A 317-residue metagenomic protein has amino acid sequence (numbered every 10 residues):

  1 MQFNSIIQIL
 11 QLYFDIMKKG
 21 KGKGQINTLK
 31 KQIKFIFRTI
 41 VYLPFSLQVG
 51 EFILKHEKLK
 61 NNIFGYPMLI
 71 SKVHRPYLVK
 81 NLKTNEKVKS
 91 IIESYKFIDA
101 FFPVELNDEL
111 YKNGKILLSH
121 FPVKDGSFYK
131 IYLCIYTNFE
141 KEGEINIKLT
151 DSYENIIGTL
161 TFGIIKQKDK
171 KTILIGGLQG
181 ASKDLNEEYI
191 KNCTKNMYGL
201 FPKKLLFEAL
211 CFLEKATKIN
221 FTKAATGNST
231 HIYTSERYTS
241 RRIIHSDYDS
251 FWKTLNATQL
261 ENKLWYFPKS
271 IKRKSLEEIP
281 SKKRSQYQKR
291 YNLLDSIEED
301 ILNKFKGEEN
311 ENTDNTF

Functional and structural regions predicted by a protein language model:
M1-N192, K282-F317: Non-catalytic substrate-recognition and accessory regions of acyl/acetyltransferase enzymes
K83-T84, K204-L205, E214-N220, K263-K269 (+1 more regions): Noncatalytic linker/hinge segments flanking ATPase motor cores
I157-T159, I165-Q259: Acyl-donor binding region in acyl/amide transferases
N228-K289, L293, I297, G307: Active-site/acyl-donor-binding loops of N-acyltransferases
